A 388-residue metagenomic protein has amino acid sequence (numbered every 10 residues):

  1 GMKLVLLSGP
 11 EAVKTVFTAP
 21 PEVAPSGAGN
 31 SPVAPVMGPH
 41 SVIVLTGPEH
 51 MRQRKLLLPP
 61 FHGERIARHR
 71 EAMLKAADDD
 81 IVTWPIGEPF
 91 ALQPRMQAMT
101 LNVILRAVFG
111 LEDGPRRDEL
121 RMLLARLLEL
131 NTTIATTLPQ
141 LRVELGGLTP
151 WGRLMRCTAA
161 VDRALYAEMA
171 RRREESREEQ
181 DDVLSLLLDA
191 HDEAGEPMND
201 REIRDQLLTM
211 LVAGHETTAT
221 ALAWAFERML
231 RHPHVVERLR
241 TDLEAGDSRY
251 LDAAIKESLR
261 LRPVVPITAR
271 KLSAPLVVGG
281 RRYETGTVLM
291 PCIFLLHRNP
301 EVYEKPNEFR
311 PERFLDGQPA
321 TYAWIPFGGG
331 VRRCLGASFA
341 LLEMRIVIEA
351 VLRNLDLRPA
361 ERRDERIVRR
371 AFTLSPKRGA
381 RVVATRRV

Functional and structural regions predicted by a protein language model:
G1-R52, E71-D79, L111, P115 (+3 more regions): N-terminal membrane-proximal hinge/A-helix region immediately C-terminal to the signal-anchor transmembrane segment
P21, P291-Q318: Conserved cytochrome P450 K-helix/beta-meander segment immediately N-terminal to the heme-binding cysteine loop
P25-A34, E49, R65-T220: Cytochrome P450 heme-thiolate monooxygenase catalytic core
A77, A125-L127, E244-G246, R333 (+1 more regions): Cytochrome P450 proximal C-terminal region
T100, H215-D242, A337-L355: Cytochrome P450 catalytic-core helices
R163, A245-G279, P300: Conserved cytochrome P450 K-helix E-x-x-R motif and the immediately C-terminal K′/meander segment
E284-T285: Residue-level recognition of short, solvent-exposed, well-ordered loop/turn junctions that link secondary-structure
